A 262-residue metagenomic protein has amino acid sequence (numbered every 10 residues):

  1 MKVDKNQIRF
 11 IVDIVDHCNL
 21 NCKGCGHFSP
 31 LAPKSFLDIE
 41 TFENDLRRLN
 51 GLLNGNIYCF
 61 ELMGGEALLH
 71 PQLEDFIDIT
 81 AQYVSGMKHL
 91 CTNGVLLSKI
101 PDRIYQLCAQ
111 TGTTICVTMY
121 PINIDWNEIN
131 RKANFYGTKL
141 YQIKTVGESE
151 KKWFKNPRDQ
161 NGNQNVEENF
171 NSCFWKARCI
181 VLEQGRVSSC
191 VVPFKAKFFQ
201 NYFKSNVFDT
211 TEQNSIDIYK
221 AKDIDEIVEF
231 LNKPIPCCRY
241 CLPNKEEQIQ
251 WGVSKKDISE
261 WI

Functional and structural regions predicted by a protein language model:
M1-T92, L97-K99, E260-W261: Conserved alpha-helical substructure of the radical SAM core
N6, L37-T41, Q72, D125 (+3 more regions): Soluble or luminal CAZymes and related metallo-dependent hydrolases
D38, L49, S85-K88, T113-V117 (+3 more regions): Glycine-rich loops and low-complexity Gly/Arg-rich segments that provide flexible linkers or classic glycine-based
L53-N54, C108-Q110, N232: Flexible, charged surface loops at secondary-structure boundaries
L69-Q184, S188-P193, F198: Conserved AdoMet/S-adenosylmethionine-binding subsite of the radical SAM
P157-I262: Accessory C-terminal segments flanking Radical SAM cores
